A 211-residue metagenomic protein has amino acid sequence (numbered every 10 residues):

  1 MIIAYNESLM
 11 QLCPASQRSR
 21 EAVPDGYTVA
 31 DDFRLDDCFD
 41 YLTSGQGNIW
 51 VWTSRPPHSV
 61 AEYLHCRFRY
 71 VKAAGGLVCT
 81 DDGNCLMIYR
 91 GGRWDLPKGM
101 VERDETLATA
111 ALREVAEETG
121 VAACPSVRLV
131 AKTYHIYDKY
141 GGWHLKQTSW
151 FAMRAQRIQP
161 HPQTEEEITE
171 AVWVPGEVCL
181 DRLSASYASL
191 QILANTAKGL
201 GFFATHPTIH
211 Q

Functional and structural regions predicted by a protein language model:
M1, S8, A74, G83 (+2 more regions): Change "...and in nucleic-acid phosphodiester-cleaving endonucleases..." to "...and in nucleic-acid processing enzymes
I2-I3, P14-Y27, P160-Q211: Nudix hydrolase/Nudix homology domain
A4-P14, D95-L96: Short, surface-exposed beta-strand/loop "edge" segments at domain boundaries and coil↔beta transitions
R20-A22, Y27-V29, C79-E117: Conserved Nudix-box catalytic region and its N-terminal flanking loop in Nudix hydrolases and closely related
D32-G75: Acidic, metal-coordinating catalytic segment for phosphate/diphosphate chemistry, firing primarily on the Nudix
R69-A74, Y89-G91, K146-T148: Short connector loops at helix/strand junctions that flank enzyme active sites, especially segments positioning acidic
V101-S189: Unchanged
